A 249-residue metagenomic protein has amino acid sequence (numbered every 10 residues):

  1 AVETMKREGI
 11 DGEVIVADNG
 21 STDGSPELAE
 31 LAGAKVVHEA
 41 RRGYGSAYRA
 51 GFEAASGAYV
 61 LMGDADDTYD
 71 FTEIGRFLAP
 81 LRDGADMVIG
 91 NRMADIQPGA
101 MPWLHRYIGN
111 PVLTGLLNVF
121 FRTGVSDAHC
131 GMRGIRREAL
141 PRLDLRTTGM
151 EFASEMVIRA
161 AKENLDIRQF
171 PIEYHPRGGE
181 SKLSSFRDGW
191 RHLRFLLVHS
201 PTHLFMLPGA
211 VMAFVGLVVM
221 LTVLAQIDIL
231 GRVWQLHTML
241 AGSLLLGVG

Functional and structural regions predicted by a protein language model:
A1-D11: Short, acidic, metal-binding catalytic loop of nucleotide-sugar glycosyltransferases
M5, N19-G20, R42: Conserved short acidic donor-positioning loop in nucleotide-sugar-dependent glycosyltransferases
D11-I15, P26-A54: Conserved donor nucleotide-binding strand/loop of the catalytic core
D18-P26, D67: A conserved acidic beta->alpha catalytic loop
A29, L81, A160-A161: Hydrophobic residues within well-ordered alpha-helices
E39-A54, Y59, F71-M150, P176-L193 (+1 more regions): Acceptor/aglycone-binding surface of glycosyltransferases and processive sugar-polymer synthases
R122, L145-V248: Hydrophobic helical membrane-anchoring modules
